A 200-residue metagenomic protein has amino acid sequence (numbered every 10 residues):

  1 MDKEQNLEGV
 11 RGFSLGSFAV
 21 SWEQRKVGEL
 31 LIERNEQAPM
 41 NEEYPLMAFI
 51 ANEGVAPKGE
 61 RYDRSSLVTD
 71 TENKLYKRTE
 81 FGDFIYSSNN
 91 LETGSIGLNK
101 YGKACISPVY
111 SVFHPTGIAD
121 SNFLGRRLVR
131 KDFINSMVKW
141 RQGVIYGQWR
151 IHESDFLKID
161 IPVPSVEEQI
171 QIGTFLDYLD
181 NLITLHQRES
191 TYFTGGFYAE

Functional and structural regions predicted by a protein language model:
M1-E200: Feature detects amphipathic, helix-rich regulatory segments
